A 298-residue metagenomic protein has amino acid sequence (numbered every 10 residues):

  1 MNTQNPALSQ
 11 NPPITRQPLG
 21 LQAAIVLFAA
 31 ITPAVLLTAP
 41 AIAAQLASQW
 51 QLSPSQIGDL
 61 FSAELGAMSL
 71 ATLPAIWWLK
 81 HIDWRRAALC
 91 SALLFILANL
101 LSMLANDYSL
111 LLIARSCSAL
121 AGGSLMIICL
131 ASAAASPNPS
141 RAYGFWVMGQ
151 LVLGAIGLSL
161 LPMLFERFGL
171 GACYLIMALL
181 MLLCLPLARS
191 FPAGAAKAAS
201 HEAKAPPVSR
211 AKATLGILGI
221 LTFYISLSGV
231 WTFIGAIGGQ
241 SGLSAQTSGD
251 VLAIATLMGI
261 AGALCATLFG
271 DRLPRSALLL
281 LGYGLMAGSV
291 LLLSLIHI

Functional and structural regions predicted by a protein language model:
A71-W84, G262-P274: Helix-to-loop junctions at the C-terminal end of transmembrane segments in multipass secondary transporters
T72-A105: Conserved MFS/SLC helix-loop-helix module at the cytosolic interface between two early adjacent transmembrane helices
A87-L100, A277-L291: Structural signature of the two symmetry-related core transmembrane helices
S109-C117: Paired small-residue
S116-M148: Cytoplasmic helix-loop-helix junction between adjacent transmembrane helices in 12-TM secondary transporters
F145-P192: Helix-loop-helix hairpin linking two adjacent transmembrane segments in secondary transporters
A213-A253: Extracytoplasmic gate region of multi-pass secondary transporters
I296-I298: Conserved small/polar residues in nucleotide/adenosyl-binding loops
